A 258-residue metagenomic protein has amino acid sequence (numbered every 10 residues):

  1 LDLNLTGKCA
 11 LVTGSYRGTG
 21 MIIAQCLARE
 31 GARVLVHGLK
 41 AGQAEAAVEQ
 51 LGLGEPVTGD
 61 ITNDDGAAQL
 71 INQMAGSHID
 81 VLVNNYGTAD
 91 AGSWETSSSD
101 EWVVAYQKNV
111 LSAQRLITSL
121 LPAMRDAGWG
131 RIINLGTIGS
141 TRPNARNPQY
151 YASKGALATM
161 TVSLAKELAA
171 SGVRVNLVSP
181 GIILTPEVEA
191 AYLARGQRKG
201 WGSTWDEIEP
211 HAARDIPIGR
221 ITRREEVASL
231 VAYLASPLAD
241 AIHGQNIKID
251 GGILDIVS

Functional and structural regions predicted by a protein language model:
C9, Y16-R17: Conserved glycine-rich cofactor-binding loop
G18, R142, R220, A232 (+1 more regions): Short C-terminal tail/terminal secondary-structure segment of NAD(P)H-dependent dehydrogenase/reductase domains
N72, V81, A89-V103, D126 (+3 more regions): Conserved mid-core segment of classical short-chain dehydrogenase/reductases
T88, E95-Q114, I133, Y150 (+1 more regions): Catalytic Tyr-X3-Lys loop
E95, R142-P148, A170-S171, E189 (+2 more regions): Active-site loop immediately N-terminal to the catalytic Tyr-X3-Lys motif of short-chain dehydrogenase/reductase
P122, K166-E167, D240: Alpha-helical segment proximal to the catalytic Tyr-Lys
I133-A156, T161-A170, I182-I183, R214: Catalytic loop of short-chain dehydrogenase/reductase
A169, R174, I242-G244: Short, small/polar-rich loop/turn modules that mediate ligand/substrate recognition or access, typified
